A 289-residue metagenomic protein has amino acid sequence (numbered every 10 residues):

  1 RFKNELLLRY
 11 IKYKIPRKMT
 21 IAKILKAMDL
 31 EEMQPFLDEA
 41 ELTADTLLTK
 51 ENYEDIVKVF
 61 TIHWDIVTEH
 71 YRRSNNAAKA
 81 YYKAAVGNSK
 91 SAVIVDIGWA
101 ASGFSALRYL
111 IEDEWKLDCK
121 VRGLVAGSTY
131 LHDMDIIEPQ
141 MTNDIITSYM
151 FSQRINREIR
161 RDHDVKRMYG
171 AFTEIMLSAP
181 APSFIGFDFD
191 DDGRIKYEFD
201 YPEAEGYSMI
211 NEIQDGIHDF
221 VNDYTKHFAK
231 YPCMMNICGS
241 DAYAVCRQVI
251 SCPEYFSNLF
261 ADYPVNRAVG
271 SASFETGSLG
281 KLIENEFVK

Functional and structural regions predicted by a protein language model:
K3-K289: Long, contiguous domain-sized segments
